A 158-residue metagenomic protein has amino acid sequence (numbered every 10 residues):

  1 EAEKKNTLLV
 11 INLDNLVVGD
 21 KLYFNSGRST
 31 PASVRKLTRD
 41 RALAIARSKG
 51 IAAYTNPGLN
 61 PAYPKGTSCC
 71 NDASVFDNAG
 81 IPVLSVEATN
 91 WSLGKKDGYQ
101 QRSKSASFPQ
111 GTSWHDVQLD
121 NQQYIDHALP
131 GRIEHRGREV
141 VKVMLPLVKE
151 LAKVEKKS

Functional and structural regions predicted by a protein language model:
E1-W91: Metal-dependent peptidase/peptidase-like ectodomains
L93-S158: His/Asp/Glu-rich mid-to-C-terminal helical/loop segments that flank catalytic regions of hydrolases
